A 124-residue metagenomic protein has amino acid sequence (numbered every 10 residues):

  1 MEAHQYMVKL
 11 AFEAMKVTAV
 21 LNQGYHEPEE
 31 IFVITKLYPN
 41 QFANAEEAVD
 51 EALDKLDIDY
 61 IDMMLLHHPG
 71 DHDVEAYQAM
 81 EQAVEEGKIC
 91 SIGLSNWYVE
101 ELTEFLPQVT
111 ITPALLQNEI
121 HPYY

Functional and structural regions predicted by a protein language model:
M1, Q41-D57, E75, E100-E104 (+1 more regions): Short, acidic/polar
M1-I31: N-terminal binding-site loop/beta-alpha segment at the start of enzyme catalytic domains that lines or forms
Q5-M7, E30-I34, Y60-L65, I89-G93 (+1 more regions): Structural preference for beta-strand elements that scaffold enzyme active sites
V8-K16, Y38-N44, P69-V74, H121-Y124: Acidic-and-aromatic substrate-binding clefts and catalytic sites of carbohydrate-active enzymes
V17-L21, V49-D50, Y77-E81, L102: Generic structural signal for well-ordered alpha-helices, preferentially at hydrophobic/aromatic core positions
N22-E30, L56-I58, V84-K88, Q108-T112: Short helix-capping segments at alpha-helix termini
E46-L66, Q82-E86: CE4/NodB-like, metal-dependent polysaccharide N-deacetylase domain that modifies extracellular/periplasmic N-acetylated
H68-Y124: Beta/alpha (TIM)-barrel catalytic core signal, keyed to glycine-rich beta->alpha loops juxtaposed to Asp/Glu that bind
